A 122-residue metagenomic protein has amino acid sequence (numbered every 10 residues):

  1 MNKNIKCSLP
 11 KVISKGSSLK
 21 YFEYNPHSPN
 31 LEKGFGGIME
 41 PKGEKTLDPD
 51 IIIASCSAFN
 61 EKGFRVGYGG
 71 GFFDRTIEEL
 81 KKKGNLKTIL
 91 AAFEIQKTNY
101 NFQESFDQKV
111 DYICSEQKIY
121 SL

Functional and structural regions predicted by a protein language model:
M1-L47: N-terminal active-site beta-alpha-beta segment that forms phosphate/nucleotide-binding and substrate-recognition loops
C7, I53, G69, I113: Residue-level signal for inorganic ion chemistry
P10, Y68, A91: Replace "coordinates the UDP/GDP/TDP-sugar" with "coordinates nucleotide-activated sugar donors
V12-S17, I52, D74-R75: A broad, low-specificity signal for short, low-complexity segments enriched in glycine/proline and polar/charged
G43, L47-I52, E61-F64, R75-L122: Surface-exposed, charge/polar-rich loops and edge strands
C56-A58: Short beta-strand-loop/turn "lid" adjacent to the catalytic site in phosphate-handling enzymes
Y68-D74: Charged helix-capping and loop-helix junction motifs
